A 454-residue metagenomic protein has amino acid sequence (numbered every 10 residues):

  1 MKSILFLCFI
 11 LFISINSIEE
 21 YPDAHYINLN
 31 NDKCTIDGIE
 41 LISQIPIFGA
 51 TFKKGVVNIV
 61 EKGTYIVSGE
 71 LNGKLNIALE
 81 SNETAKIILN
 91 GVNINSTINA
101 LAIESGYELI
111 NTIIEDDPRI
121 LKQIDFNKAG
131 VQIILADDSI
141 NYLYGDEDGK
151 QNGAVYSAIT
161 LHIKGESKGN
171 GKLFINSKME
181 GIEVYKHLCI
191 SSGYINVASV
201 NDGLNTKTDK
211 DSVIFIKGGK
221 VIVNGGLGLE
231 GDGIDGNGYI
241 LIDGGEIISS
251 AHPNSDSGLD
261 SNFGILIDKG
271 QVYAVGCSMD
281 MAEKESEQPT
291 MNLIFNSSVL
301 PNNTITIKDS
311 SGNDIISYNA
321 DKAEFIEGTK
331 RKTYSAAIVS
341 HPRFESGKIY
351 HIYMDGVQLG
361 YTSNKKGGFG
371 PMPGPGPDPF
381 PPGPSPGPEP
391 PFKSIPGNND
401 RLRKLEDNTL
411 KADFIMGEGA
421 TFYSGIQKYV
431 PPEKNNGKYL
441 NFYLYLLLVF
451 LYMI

Functional and structural regions predicted by a protein language model:
K2-S17, L444-M453: Cleavable N-terminal signal peptides of Sec/SRP-targeted secreted and luminal proteins
I4, R403-L405, L440: Small/flexible residues
F6-F12, F369, F380, F392 (+1 more regions): Aromatic (phenylalanine/tyrosine) cluster motif
S17-K434: A composition-driven surface/loop motif
E433-L444: C-terminal GPI-anchoring signal of eukaryotic secretory precursors
